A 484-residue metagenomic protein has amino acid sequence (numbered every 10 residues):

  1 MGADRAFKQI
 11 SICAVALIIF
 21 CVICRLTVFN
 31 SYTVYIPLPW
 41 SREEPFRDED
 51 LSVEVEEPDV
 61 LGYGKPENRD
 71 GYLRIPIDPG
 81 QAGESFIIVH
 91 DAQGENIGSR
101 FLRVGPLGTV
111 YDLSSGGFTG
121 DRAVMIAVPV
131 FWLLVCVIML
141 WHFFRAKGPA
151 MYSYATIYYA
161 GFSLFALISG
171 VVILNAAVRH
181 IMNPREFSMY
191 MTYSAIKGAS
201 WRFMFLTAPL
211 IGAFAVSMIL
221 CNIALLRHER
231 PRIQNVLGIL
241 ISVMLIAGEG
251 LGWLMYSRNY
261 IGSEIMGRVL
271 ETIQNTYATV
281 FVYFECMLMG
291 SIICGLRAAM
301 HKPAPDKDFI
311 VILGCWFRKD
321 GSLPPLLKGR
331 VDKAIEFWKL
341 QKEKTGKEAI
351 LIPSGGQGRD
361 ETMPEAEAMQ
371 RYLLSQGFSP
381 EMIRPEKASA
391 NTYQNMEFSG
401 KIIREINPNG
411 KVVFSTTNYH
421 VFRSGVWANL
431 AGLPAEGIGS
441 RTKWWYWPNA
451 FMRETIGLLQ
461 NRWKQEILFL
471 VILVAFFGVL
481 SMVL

Functional and structural regions predicted by a protein language model:
G2-V34, F46, P106-P305, E405-K411 (+1 more regions): Extended hydrophobic blocks
L17-F131, V135: Extracytoplasmic soluble-region selector
P37-P39, E49-E54, A366, F398 (+3 more regions): Surface-exposed beta-strand edges and their flanking turn/coil or helix-capping segments
S41-E43, K342, N461: Residues that cap or delimit alpha-helices
F46-E54, G62-I77, E84, Q93 (+2 more regions): Membrane-interface segments at or immediately adjacent to transmembrane helices that form the boundary between
L61-Y63, S85, V110, H301 (+3 more regions): Residues in flexible loops and secondary-structure boundaries
I292-I293, A298-A450: A structural signal for short, hydrophobic/glycine-enriched beta-strand patches
